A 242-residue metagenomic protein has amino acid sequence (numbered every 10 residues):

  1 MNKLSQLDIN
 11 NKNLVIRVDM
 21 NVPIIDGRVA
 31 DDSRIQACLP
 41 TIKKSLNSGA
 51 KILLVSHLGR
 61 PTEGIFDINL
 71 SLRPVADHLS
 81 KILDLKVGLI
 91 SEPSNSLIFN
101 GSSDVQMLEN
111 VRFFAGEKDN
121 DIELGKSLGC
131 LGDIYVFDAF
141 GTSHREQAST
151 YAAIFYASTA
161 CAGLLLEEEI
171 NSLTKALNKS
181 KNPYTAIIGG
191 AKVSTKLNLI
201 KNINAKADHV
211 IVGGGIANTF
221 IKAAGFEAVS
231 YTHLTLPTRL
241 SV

Functional and structural regions predicted by a protein language model:
M1-L234, R239: Active-site loop-to-helix "anion-binding N-cap" substructures in soluble metabolic enzymes
